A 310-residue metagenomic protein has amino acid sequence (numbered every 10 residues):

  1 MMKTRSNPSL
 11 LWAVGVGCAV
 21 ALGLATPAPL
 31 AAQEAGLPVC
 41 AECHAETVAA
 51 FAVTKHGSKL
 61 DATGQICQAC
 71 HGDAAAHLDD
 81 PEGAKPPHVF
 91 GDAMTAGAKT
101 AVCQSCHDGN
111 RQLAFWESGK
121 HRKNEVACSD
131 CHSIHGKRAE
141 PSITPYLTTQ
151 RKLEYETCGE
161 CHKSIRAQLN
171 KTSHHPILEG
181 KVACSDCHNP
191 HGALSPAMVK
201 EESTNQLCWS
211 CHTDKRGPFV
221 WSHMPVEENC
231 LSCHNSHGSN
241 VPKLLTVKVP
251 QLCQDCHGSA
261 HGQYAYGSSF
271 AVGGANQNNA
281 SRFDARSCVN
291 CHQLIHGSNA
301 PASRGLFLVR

Functional and structural regions predicted by a protein language model:
M1, G15-C18, H56-K59: Intrinsically disordered, low-complexity proline-rich regions
M1-L10: N-terminal secretory signal peptides that target proteins for export/translocation
W12-A25: Bacterial N-terminal signal peptides
A28-R310: Short sequence/structural segments immediately N-terminal
